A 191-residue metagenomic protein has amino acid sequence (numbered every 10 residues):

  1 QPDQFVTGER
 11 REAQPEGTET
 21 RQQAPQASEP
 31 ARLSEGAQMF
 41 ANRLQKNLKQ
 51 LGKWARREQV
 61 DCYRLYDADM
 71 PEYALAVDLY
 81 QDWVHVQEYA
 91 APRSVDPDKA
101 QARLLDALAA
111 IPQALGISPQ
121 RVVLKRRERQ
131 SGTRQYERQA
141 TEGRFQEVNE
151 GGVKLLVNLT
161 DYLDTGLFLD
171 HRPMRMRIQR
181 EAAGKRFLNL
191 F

Functional and structural regions predicted by a protein language model:
Q1-H85, Y89-A90: Non-catalytic accessory regions of SAM-dependent methyltransferases
G36, F40, K99-A107: Short amphipathic alpha-helical segments
Y66-D67, P71-D78, A102-L169, M176: Non-catalytic substrate-recognition/targeting regions of SAM-dependent transferases
D82, A183-G184: A glycine-biased structural micro-motif
W83, P92-S94, L163: Short, surface-exposed beta-strand-loop junctions and turns on beta-sheet-rich folds
Q87-E88, V95-Q101, G166-D170: A short, polar/proline- and glycine-enriched secondary-structure boundary/capping micro-motif
I178-R180: Metal-dependent enolase-superfamily TIM-barrel catalytic cores that perform enediolate-based chemistry
G184-F191: Conserved class I S-adenosyl-L-methionine
